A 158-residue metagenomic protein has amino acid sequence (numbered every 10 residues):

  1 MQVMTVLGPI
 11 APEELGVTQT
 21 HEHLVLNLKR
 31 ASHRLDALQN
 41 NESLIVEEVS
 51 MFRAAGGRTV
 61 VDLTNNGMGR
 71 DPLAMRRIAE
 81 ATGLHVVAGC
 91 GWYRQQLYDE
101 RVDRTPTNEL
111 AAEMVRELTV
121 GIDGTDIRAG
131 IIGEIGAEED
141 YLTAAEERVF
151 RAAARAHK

Functional and structural regions predicted by a protein language model:
M1-A31: Replace "His-x-His-based motif
G8, G16, G56, G69 (+3 more regions): Glycine-centered flexibility sites
G16-T20, V25, R34-H85, N108-I127: Alpha-helical scaffold segments that flank or form the walls of functional sites
L24-L28, S50-A54, Q96-Y98, R155-A156: Generic detector of short, locally flexible boundary/turn motifs and exposed helical patches
V25-N27, N66-R70, Q95-Q96, E138-Y141: Active-site environment of divalent metal-dependent phosphoester hydrolases
A31-N40, E134-D140: Glycine-rich phosphate-binding "P-loop"
R77-E80, H85-V87, G91-K158: Active-site gating/metal-coordination segments in enzymes
